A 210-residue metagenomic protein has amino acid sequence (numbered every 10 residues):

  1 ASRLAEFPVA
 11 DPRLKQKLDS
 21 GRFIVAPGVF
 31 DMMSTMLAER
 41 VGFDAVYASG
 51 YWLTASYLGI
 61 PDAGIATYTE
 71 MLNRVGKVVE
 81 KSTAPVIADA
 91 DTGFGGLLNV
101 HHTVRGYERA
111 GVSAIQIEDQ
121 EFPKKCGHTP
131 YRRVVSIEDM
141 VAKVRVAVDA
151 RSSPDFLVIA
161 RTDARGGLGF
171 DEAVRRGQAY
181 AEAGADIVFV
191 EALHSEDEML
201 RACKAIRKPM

Functional and structural regions predicted by a protein language model:
R3-M210: Alpha/beta enzyme core
